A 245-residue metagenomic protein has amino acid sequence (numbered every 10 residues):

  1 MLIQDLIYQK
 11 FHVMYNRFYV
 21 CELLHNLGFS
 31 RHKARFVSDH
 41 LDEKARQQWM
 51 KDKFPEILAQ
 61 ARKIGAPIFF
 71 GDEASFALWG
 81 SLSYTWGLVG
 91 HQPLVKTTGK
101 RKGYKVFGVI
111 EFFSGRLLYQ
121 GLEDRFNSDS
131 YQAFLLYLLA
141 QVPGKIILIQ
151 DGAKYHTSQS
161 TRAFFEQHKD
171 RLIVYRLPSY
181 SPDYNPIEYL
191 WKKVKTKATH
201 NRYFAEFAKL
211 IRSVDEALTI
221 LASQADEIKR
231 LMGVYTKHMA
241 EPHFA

Functional and structural regions predicted by a protein language model:
M1-L41, A74-S75: Conserved short alpha-helical interface segments
I3, V20, D72, G108-V109 (+6 more regions): Mobile genetic element proteins and their domesticated derivatives, centered on retroelements and DNA transposons
E22-A61, Y84-L88: Basic, flexible linker segments flanking DNA-binding modules in nucleic acid-interacting mobile-element proteins
E43, D151-G152, Q159, Y175-K197 (+1 more regions): RNase H-like two-metal-ion nuclease catalytic core shared by retroviral integrases and related mobile-element nucleases
K51-L136, Y235-A245: Extended, low-complexity cationic-aromatic segments
I64-I68, I187-A245: C-terminal anion-handling pockets and recognition modules
W79, S128-R176: RNase H-like DDE/DDD metal-dependent nuclease/strand-transfer catalytic core used by mobile genetic elements
Q92-G99, E166-P186, Y203: RNase H-like polynucleotidyl transferase catalytic core
